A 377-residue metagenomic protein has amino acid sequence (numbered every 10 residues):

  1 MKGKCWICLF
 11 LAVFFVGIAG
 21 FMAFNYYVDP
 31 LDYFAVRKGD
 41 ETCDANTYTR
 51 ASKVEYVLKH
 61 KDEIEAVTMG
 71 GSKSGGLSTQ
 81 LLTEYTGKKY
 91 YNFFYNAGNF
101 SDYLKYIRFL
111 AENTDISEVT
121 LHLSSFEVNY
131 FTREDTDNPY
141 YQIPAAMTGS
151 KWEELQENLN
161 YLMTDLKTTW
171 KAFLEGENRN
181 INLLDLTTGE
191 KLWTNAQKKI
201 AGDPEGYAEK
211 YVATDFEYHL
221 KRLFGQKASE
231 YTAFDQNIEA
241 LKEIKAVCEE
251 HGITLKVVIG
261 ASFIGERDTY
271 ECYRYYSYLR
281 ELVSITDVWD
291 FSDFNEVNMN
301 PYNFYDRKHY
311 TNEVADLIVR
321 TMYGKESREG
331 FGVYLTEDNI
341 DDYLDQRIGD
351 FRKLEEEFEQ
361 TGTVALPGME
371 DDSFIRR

Functional and structural regions predicted by a protein language model:
C8-Y26: Hydrophobic membrane-insertion alpha-helices, especially the h-region of bacterial N-terminal signal peptides
Y26-R50: Alpha-helical transmembrane signal-anchor/signal-peptide segments
C43-T68: Short extracytoplasmic
E63, T68-L155: Membrane-embedded segments
G76-L77, E127-T132, N182, I264-R267 (+1 more regions): Short catalytic/ligand-binding loop motif for oxyanion handling, primarily in non-cytosolic enzymes, centered on
L123, T136-E249, Y334-R377: Secreted/periplasmic serine-hydrolase-like ester/acetyl group-modifying domain
Y211-Y302: Flexible, glycine-rich surface segments
R267-R377: C-terminal regions of proteins
